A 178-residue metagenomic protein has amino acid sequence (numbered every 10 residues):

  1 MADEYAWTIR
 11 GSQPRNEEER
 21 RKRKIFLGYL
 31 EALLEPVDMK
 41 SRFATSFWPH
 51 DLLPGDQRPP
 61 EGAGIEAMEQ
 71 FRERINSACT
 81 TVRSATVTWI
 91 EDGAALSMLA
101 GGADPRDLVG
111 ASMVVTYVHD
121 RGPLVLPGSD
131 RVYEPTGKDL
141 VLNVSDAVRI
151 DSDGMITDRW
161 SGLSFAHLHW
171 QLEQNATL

Functional and structural regions predicted by a protein language model:
M1-L178: C-terminal and inter-domain tail/linker signature
